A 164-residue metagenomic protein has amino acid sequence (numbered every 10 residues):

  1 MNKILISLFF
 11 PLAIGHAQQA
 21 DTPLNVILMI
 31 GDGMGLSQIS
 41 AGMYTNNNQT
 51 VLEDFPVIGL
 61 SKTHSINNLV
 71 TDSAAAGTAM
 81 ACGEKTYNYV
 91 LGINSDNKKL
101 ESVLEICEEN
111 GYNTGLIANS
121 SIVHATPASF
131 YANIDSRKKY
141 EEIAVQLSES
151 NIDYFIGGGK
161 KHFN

Functional and structural regions predicted by a protein language model:
I4-A13: Sec-dependent N-terminal signal peptides
Q18-N164: N-terminal catalytic scaffold of extracellular/periplasmic and nuclease hydrolases that process anionic headgroups
